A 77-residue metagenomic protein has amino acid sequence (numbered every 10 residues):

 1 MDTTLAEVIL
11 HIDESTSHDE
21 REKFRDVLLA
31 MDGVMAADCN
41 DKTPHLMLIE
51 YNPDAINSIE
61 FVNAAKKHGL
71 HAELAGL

Functional and structural regions predicted by a protein language model:
M1-E14: Short glycine-/aliphatic-rich beta-strand segments at the starts of folded cytosolic domains
T3, N40-P44: Short Gly/Ser/Thr- and Asp/Glu-enriched loop/turn motifs at secondary-structure junctions
S15-E22: N-proximal, solvent-exposed amphipathic alpha-helical segments enriched in charged/polar residues
K23-L28, E60-H68: Short amphipathic alpha-helices in soluble, non-transmembrane regions that often serve as interface/regulatory elements
R25-D41: Short acidic amphipathic segments
A37, H68-L77: Conserved short beta-strand edge segments in small beta-sheet-based binding/regulatory domains
H45-E50: A generic structural motif
Y51-I56: Helix N-cap motif at beta-to-alpha junctions
